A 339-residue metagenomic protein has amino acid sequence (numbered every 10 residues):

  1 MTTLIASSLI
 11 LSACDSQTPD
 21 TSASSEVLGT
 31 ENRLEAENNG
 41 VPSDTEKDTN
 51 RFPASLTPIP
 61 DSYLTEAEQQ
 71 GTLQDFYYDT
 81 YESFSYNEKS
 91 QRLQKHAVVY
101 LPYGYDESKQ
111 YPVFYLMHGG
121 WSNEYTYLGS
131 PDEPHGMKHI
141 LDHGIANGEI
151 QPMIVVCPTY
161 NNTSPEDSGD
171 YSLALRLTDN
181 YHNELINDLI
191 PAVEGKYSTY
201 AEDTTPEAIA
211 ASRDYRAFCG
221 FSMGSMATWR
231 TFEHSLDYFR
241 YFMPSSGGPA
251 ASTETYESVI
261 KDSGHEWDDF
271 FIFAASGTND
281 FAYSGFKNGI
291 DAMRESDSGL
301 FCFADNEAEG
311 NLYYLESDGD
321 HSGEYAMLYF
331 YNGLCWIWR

Functional and structural regions predicted by a protein language model:
T2-S8: Bacterial N-terminal signal peptides
I10-A13: C-terminal motif of bacterial Sec signal peptides marking the signal peptidase cleavage site
D15-Q17: Bacterial signal peptide processing site
D20-R339: Non-catalytic cap/lid and distal C-terminal segments of serine-dependent acyl enzymes
